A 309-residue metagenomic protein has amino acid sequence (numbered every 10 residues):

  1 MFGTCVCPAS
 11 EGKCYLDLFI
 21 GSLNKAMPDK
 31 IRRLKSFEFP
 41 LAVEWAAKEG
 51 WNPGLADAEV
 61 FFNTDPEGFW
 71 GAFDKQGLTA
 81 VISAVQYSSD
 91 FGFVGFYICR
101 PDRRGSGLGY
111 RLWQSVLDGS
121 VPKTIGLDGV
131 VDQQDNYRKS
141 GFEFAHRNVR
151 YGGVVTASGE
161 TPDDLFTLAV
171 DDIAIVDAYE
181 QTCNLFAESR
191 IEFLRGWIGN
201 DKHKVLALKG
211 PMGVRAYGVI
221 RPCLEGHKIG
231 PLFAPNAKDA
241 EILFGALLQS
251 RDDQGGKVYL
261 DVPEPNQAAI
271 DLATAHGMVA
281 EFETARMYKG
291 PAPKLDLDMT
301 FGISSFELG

Functional and structural regions predicted by a protein language model:
F2-C5, Y15-S36, V154-D171: Conserved N-terminal entry element of GNAT/NAT acetyltransferase domains
K35-W45, G159-E160, A169-T182, D298-S305: A short, well-structured alpha-helix characteristic of acyl/acetyltransferase catalytic modules
S36-F62, D177-G196: Conserved GNAT-fold acetyl-CoA-binding loop/helix
V60-A80, F93, R147, W197-A207: A short helix-loop-beta-strand connector motif used in the catalytic cores of GNAT acetyltransferases and, in some
G71, G77-V85, G92-I98, A207 (+2 more regions): Conserved beta-strand in the GNAT
C99, G105-D118, K238-S250: Conserved acetyl-CoA-binding loop-helix of GNAT-fold acetyltransferases
G129, D135, S140-G159, R221 (+1 more regions): Active-site/acyl-donor-binding loops of N-acyltransferases
G141-K228, K238: Amide-forming acyltransferase catalytic core, primarily the GNAT-like/NAT-type and related acyltransferase folds
